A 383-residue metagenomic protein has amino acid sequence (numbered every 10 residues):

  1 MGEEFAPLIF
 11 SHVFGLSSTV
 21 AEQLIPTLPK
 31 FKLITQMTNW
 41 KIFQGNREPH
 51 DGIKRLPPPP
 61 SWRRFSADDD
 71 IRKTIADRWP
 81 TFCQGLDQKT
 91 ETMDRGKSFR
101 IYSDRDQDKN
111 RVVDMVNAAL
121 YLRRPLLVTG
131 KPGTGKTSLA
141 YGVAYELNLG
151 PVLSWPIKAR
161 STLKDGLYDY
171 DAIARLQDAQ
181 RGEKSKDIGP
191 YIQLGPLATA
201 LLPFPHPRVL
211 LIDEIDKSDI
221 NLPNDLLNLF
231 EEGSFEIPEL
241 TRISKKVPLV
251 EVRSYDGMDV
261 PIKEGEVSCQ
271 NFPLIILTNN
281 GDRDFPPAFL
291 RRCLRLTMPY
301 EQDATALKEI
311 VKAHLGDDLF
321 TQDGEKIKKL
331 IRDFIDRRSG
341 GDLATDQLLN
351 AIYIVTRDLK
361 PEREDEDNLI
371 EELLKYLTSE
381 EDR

Functional and structural regions predicted by a protein language model:
G2, I9, V13-S17, L24-R383: C-terminal regulatory/interaction module of P-loop NTP-utilizing enzymes
